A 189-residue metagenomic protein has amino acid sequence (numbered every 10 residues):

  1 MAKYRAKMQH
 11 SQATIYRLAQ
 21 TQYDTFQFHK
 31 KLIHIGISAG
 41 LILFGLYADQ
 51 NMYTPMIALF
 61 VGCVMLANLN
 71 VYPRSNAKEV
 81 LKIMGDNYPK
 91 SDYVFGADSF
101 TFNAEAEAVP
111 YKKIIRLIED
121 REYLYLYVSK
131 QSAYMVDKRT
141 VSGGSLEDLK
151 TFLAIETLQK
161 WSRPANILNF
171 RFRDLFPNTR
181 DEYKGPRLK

Functional and structural regions predicted by a protein language model:
M1-L41: N-terminal membrane-targeting/pre-transmembrane regions
D24-G85: Alpha-helical transmembrane spans
N68-A108: Conserved beta-hairpin
V94-F95, I118-E119, V128: Generic beta-strand structural signal
F100-E122: Phosphoinositide-dependent membrane-docking surfaces
Y125-K189: A membrane-cytosol interface segment of integral membrane proteins
